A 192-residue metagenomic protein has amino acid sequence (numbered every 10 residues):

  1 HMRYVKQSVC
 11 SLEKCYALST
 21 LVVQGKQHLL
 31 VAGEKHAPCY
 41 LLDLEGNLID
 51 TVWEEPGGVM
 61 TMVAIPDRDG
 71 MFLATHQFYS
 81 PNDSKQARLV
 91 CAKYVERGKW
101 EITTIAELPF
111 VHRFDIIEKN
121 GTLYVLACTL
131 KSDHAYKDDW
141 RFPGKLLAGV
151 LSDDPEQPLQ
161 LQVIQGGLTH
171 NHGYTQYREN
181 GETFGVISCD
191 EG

Functional and structural regions predicted by a protein language model:
M2-G192: Beta-propeller-forming repeat regions
